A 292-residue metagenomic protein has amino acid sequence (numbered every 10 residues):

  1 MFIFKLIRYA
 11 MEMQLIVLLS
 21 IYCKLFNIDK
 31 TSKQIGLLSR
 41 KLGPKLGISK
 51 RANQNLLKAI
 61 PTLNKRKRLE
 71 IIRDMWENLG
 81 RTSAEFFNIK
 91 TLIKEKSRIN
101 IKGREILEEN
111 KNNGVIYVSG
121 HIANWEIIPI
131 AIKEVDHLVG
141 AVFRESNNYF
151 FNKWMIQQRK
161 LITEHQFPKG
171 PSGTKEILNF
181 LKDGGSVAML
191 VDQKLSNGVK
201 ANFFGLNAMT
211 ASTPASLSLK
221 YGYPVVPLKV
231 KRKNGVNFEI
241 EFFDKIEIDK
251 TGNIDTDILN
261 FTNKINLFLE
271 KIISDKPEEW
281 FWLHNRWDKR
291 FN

Functional and structural regions predicted by a protein language model:
F2-S119, T163: Membrane-anchoring hydrophobic helices of lipid-metabolizing enzymes
L18, K30, A52-N55, W154-M155 (+3 more regions): Hydrophobic alpha-helical segments typical of transmembrane helices and their membrane-interface/capping positions
I48-R51, N148-Y149, A208-A211: Active-site metal-coordination segments of metallo-dependent hydrolases
T62, E70-R73, E109-N112, E134 (+1 more regions): Non-catalytic C-terminal accessory region of glycerolipid acyltransferases and related lyso-lipid remodeling enzymes
I93-N100, R144, T163-K169, F203-G205 (+1 more regions): Short, flexible loop segments at the rims of nucleotide/cofactor-binding pockets, characterized by
S97-I101, I122, N148, F167-P171 (+2 more regions): A conditional alpha-helix N-cap/helix-loop micro-motif detector
N113-P171, S196-V199, R232: Catalytic core of membrane glycerolipid acyltransferases/transacylases, capturing the structured, soluble-facing
